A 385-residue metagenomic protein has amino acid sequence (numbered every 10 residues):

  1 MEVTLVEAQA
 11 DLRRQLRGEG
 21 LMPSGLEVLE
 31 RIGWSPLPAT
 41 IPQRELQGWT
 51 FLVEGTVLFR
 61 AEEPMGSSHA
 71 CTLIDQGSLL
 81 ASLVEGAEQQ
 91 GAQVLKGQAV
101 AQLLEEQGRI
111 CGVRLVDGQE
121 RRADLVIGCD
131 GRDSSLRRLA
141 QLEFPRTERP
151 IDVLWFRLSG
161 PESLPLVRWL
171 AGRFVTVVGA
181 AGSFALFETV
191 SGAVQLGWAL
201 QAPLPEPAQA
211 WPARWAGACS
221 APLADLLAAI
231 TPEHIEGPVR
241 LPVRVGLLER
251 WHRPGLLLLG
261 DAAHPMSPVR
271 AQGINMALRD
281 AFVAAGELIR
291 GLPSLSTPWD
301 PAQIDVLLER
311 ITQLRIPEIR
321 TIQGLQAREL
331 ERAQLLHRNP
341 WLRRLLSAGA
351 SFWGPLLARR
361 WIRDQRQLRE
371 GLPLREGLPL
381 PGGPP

Functional and structural regions predicted by a protein language model:
M1-R17: Glycine-rich FAD pyrophosphate-binding loop
T4, Q93, Q195-G197: A structural signal for isolated positions on well-ordered beta-strands in alpha/beta enzyme cores
L5-V6, G128, L259: Generic enzyme active-site microenvironment
E27-A140, P145-S159, G383: Conserved N-terminal helical subregion
E45-T50, T231-G246: Flavin (FAD/FMN) cofactor-binding core of flavoprotein oxidoreductases
I110-L125, C129-V239: Conserved FAD-binding catalytic core of PHBH/FMO-like flavoproteins
G237-R328: Conserved mid-domain beta->alpha element of the FAD-binding
G286-P385: C-terminal helical "tail/cap" subdomain of flavin- and related membrane-associated enzymes
